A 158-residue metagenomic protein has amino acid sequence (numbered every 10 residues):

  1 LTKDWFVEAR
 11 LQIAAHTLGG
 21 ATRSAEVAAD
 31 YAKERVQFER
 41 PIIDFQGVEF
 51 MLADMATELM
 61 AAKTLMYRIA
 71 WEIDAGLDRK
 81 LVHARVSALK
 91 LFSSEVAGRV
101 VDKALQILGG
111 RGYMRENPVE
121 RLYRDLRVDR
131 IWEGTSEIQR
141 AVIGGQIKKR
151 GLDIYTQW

Functional and structural regions predicted by a protein language model:
K3-W158: Alpha-helical interface subdomain recognition
